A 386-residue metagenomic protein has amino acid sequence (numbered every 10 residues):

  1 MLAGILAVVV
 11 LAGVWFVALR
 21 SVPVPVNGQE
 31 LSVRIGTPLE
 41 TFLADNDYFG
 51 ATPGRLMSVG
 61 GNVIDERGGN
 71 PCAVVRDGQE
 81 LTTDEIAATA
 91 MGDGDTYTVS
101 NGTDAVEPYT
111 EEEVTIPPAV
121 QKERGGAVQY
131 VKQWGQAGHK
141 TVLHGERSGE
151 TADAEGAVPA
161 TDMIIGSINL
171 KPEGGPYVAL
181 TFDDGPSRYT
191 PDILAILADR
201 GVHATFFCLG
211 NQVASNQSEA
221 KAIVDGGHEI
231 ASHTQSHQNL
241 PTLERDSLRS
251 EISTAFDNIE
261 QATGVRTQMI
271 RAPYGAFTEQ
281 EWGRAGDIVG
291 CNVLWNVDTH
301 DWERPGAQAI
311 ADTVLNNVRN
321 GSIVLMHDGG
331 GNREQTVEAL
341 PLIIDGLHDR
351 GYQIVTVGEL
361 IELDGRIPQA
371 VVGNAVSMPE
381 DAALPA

Functional and structural regions predicted by a protein language model:
L2-W15: Hydrophobic membrane-insertion alpha-helices, especially the h-region of bacterial N-terminal signal peptides
A12-L31: Eukaryote-biased recognition of intrinsically disordered, low-complexity regulatory segments
N27-T41: Short, contiguous acidic and Ser/Thr-rich linear segments
T37-D77: LysM (lysin motif) carbohydrate-binding repeats in extracellular/periplasmic proteins that recognize
G61-P71, R76, D84-A179, R188-P191 (+2 more regions): N-terminal pre-catalytic segment of deacetylase/amide-hydrolase enzymes
Q79, G102-D104, G185, N211 (+2 more regions): Solvent-exposed coil/turn segments that connect beta secondary-structure elements in extracytoplasmic/periplasmic
E150-N239, L243, S247-E251, F256-N258: Active-site beta->alpha N-cap acidic-glycine motif
D192, Q238-Q353, V357-G373: Catalytic domains of cell-wall/extracellular-matrix polysaccharide-remodeling enzymes, centered on de-N-acetylation
